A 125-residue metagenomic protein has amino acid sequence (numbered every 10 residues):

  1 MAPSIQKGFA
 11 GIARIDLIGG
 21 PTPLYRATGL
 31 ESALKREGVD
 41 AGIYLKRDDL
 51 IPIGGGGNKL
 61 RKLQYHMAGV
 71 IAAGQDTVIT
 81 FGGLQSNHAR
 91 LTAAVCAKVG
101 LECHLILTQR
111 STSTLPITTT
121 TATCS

Functional and structural regions predicted by a protein language model:
M1-S125: PLP-dependent amino-acid enzyme catalytic core
